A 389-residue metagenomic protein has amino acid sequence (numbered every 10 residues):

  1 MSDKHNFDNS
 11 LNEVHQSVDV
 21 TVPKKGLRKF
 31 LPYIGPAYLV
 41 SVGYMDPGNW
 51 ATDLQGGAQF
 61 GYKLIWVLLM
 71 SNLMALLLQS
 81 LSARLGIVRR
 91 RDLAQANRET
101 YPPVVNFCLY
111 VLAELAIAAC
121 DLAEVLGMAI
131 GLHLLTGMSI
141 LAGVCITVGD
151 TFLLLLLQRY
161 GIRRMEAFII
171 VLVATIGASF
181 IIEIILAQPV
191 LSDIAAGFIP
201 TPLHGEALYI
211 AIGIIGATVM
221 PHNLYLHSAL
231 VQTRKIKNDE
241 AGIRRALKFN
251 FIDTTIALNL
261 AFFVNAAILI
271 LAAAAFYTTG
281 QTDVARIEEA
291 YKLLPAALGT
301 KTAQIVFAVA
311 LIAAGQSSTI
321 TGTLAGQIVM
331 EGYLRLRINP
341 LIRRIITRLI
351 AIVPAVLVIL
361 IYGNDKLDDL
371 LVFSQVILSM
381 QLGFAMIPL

Functional and structural regions predicted by a protein language model:
E13-V18, T52-G57, S80-V105, I130 (+3 more regions): Flexible loop linkers connecting adjacent transmembrane helices in multi-pass alpha-helical membrane transporters
R28, Q55-S80, A94, R98 (+2 more regions): Extracellular loop-to-transmembrane helix junctions
V40-S41, V67-T100, L109-L115, S317: Juxtamembrane transmembrane-helix boundary signature
W66, M70-M74, L78, V219-N223 (+1 more regions): Selective recognition of specific alpha-helical transmembrane segments in multi-pass small-molecule
A75-V88, V231-D239, N259-E289: Extracellular/periplasmic helix-exit of transmembrane alpha-helices
P103-N106, L141-V144, Q304, A308 (+2 more regions): Loop-to-transmembrane helix boundary motifs in multi-pass membrane proteins
T151, V173-I199, A211-A229, M386-L389: Hydrophobic alpha-helical segments and their helix-loop junctions in multi-pass secondary transporters
V173-L186, T319, T323-A325, V329 (+2 more regions): Hydrophobic alpha-helical segments of multi-pass membrane transport proteins
